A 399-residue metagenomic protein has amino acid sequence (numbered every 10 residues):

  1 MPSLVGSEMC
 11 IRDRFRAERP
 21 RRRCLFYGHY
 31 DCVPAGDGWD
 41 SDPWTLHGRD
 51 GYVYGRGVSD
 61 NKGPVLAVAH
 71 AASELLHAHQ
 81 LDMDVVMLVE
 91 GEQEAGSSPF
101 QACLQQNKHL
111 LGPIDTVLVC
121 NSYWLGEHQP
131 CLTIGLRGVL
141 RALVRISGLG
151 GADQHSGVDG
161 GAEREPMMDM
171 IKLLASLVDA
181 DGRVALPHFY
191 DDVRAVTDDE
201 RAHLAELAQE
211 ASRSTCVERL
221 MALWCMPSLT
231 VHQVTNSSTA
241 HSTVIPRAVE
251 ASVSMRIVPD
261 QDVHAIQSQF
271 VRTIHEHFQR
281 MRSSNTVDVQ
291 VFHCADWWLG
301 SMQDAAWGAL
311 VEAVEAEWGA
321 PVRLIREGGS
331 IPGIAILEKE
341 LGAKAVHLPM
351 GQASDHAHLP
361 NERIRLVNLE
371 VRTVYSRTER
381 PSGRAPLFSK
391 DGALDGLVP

Functional and structural regions predicted by a protein language model:
M1-I11: Single conserved hydrophobic/aromatic residue that forms the stacking wall/gate of nucleotide- or nucleobase-binding
R12-P20: Short beta-strand-to-loop junctions in surface cap/lid or active-site-entrance loops
R21-V89: Active-site metal-coordination/substrate-binding segment of hydrolases, especially metallo-dependent peptidases
Y30-C32, Y52, L88-S97, C120-L125 (+3 more regions): Acidic, glycine-rich active-site loops and adjacent beta-strand->loop/helix elements that engage anionic groups
A35-R49, R137-G148, E312: Acidic-glycine-rich active-site phosphate/pyrophosphate-binding loop
S41, D82, P113, G135-R141 (+2 more regions): Short, solvent-exposed loop/turn segments at the edges of secondary structure
N61-G135, F388: Acidic/histidine-rich catalytic neighborhood of metal-dependent amide-processing enzymes
W124-E127, R141-V367, V371, F388: Metal-dependent amide/peptide-bond hydrolase catalytic core, centered on the "pita-bread" metallohydrolase fold
